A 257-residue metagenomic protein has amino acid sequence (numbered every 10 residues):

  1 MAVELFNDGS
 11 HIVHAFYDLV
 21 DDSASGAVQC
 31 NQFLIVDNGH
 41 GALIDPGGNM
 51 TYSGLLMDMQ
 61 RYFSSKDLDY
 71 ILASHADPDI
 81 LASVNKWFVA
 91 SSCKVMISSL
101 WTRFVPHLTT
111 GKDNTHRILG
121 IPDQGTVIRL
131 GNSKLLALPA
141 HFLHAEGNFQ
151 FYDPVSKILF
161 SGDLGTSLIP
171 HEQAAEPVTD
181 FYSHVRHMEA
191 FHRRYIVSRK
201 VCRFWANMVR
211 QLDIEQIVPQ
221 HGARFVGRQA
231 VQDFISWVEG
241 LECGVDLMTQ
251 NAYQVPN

Functional and structural regions predicted by a protein language model:
A2-R61, F149-D153, K157-S161: Conserved beta-strand hairpin/beta-sheet module of binuclear metal-dependent hydrolase folds, prominently
L5, K94-N148, V197-N207: Metallo-beta-lactamase
D18-A24, G47-N49, I71-H75, L135-H141 (+1 more regions): Short, flexible loop segments at the rims of nucleotide/cofactor-binding pockets, characterized by
I44-P46, L68-A76, V95-S99, L159-G162 (+2 more regions): Active-site neighborhood of phospho(di)ester-bond hydrolases with catalytic His/Asp-centered motifs
T51, A76-L81, T102-V105, G125-T126 (+3 more regions): Active-site environment of divalent metal-dependent phosphoester hydrolases
T51-M96: Active-site metal-binding motif and surrounding structural segment of the metallo-beta-lactamase
F142-P219, A223-R228, G240-L241: Metallo-beta-lactamase
H221-N257: Binuclear metal-ion centers of metallo-dependent hydrolases, dominated by the metallo-beta-lactamase
